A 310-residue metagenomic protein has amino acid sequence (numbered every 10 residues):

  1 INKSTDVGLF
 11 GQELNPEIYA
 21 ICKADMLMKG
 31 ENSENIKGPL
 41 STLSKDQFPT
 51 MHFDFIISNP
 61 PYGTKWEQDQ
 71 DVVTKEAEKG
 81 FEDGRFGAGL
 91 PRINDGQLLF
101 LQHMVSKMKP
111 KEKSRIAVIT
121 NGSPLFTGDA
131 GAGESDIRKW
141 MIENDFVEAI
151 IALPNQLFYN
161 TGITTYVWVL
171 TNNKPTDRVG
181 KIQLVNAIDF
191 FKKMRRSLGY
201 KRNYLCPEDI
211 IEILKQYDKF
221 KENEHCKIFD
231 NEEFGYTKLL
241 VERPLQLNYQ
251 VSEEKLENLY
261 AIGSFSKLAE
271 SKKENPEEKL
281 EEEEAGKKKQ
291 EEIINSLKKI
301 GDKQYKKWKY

Functional and structural regions predicted by a protein language model:
I1-S4: Conserved SAM-binding loop of SAM-dependent methyltransferases across substrates and taxa, primarily the Class I
G8-E13: Conserved SAM-binding motif I beta-strand of class I
L14-M51: S-adenosyl-L-methionine
T50-Y310: A conserved structural/catalytic subdomain of Rossmann-like adenosyl-cofactor enzymes
